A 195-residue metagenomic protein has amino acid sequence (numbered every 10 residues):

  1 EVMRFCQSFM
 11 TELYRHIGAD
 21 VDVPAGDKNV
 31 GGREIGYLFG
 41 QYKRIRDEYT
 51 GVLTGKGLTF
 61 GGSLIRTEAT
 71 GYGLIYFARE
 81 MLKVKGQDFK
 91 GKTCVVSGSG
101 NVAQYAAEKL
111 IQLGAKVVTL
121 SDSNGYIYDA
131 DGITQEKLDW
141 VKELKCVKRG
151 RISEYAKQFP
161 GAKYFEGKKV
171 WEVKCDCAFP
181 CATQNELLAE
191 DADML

Functional and structural regions predicted by a protein language model:
E1-K90: Glycine/serine-rich phosphate-binding loop and adjoining beta1-alpha1 elements at the start of nucleotide-handling
C6, C94, C146, C175-C177 (+1 more regions): Generic recognition of cysteine residues
V21-V23, G36, T50, T93-C94 (+3 more regions): Structural motif
G32, Q104, E186: Loop/helix-junction capping segments adjacent to catalytic residues or to phosphate/diphosphate-binding pockets
T54-G57, G62-K169: Glycine-rich phosphate/diphosphate-binding loop of Rossmann-like nucleotide-binding domains
F89, K168-C177, C181-L195: Non-transmembrane, aqueous-exposed alpha-helical and coiled segments at domain scale
